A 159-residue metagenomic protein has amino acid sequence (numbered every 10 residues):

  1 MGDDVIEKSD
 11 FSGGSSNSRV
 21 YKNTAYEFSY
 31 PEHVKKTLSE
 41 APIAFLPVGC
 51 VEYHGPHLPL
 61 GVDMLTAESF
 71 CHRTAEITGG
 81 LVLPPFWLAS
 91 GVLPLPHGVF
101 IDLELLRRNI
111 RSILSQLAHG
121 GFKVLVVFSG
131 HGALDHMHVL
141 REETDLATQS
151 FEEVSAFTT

Functional and structural regions predicted by a protein language model:
G2-L58: Active-site and ligand/interface coordination hotspots across diverse enzymes and nucleic-acid-associated assemblies
K22-F28, L88-T159: Active-site histidine-anchored catalytic micro-motif
K35, H72, L114: Short glycine-/small-residue-rich flexible loop motifs, especially phosphate/cofactor-binding loops
L38, T74-A75, L117, T148: A generic structural signal for well-ordered alpha-helical segments
E40-P47, T78-F86: Short coil-to-beta-strand
G49-E52, M64, F86-W87: Short glycine-rich, polar/acidic loop-and-turn segments at beta strand-coil junctions
H57-M64, H97-F100: Glycine-rich loop at the start of a catalytic domain that most often binds anionic cofactors/ligands
D63-E76: Short catalytic helix/loop segments, enriched in acidic residues and glycine and frequently bearing histidine
